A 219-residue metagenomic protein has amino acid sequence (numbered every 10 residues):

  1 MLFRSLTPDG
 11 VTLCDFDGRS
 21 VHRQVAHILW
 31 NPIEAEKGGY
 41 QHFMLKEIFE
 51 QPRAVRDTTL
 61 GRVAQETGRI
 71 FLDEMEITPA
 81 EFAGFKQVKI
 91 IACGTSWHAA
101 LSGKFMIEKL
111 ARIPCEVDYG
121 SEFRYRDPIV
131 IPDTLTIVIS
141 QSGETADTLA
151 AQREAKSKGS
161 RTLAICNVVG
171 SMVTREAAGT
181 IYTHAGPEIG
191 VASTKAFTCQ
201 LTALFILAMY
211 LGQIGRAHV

Functional and structural regions predicted by a protein language model:
M1-L2: Short, small-residue-biased leader/transition segments that mark boundaries at the very start of proteins
L6-R53, L60-Q65, F71, T174 (+3 more regions): Terminal amphipathic helices with adjacent charged low-complexity linkers/tails
A54-Q65, M106-P114: Acidic/glycine-enriched edge-of-secondary-structure segments
T67-G84: A short, well-structured juxtamembrane/interface segment
A83-R216: Glycine-rich phosphate-binding loops that contact phosphosugars or nucleotide phosphates
